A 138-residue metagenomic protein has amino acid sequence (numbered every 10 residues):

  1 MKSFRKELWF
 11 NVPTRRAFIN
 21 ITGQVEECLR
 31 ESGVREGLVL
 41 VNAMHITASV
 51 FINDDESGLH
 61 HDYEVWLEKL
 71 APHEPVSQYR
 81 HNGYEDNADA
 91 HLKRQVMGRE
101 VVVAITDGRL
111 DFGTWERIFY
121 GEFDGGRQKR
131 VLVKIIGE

Functional and structural regions predicted by a protein language model:
M1-E138: Active-site histidine-anchored catalytic micro-motif
